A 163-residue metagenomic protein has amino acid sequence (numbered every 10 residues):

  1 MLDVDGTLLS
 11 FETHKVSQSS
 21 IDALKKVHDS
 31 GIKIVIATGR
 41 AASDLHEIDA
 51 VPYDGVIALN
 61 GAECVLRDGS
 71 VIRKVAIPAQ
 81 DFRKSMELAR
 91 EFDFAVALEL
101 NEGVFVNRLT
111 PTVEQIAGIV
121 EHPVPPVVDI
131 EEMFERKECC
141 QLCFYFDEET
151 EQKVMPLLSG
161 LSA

Functional and structural regions predicted by a protein language model:
M1-T13, I36: Asp-based phosphoryl-transfer active-site loop
L2, E63-L66, M133-E135: Short, basic/glycine-rich phosphate-binding loops at helix/coil junctions that contact nucleotide phosphates
D5, G61, D147: Flexible loop residues that form catalytic and substrate-binding hotspots at small-molecule/glycan-binding clefts
V16-Q18: A short acidic/small-residue loop/turn micro-motif
I21-V113: Active-site phosphate-binding/coordination module
L88, F92-A95, E99-A163: Conserved acidic, metal-coordinating active-site core of Asp-based, Mg2+-dependent phosphoryl-transfer enzymes
